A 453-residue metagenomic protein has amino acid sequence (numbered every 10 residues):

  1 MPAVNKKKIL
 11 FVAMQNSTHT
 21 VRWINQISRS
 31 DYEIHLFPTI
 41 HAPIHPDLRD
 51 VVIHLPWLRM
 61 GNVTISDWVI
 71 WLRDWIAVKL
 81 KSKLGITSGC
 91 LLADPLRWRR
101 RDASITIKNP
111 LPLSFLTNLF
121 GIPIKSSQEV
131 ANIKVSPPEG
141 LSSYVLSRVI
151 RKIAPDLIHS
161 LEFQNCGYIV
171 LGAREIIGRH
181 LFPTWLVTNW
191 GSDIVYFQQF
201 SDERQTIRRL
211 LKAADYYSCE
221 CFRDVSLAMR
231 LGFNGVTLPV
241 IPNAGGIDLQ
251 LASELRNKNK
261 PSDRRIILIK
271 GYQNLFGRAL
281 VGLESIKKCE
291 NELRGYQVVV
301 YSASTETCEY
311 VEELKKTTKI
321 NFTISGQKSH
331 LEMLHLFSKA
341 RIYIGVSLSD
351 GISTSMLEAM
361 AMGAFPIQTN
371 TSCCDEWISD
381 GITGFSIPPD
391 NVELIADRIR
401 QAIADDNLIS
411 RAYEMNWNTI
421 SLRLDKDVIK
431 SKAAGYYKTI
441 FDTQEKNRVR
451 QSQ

Functional and structural regions predicted by a protein language model:
N16, Q164, P183-F200, A213-Y216: A short, histidine- and acid-enriched strand-loop-helix "catalytic/donor-clamping" loop that lines the nucleotide-sugar
V187-W190, R208, K212-S253, P261-S262: Donor nucleotide-sugar binding/catalytic pocket of nucleotide-sugar-dependent glycosyltransferases
S218, G245, R256-E290, V298-V299: Conserved donor-binding/catalytic core segment of Leloir-type glycosyltransferases
E309-K328: Nucleotide-activated donor-binding/catalytic signature segment of Leloir-type glycosyltransferases, i.e., the conserved
K328, H335-A340: Short alpha-helical donor nucleotide-sugar binding micro-motif in glycosyltransferases
L348: Aromatic "clamp/platform" in nucleotide-sugar-dependent glycosyltransferases that forms part of the donor/acceptor
F365-Q368: Short hydrophobic beta-strand element within catalytic cores of glycosyltransferases and related nucleotide-activated
D380-G381, F385-V392, Q401-N407: Conserved acidic donor-binding segment of nucleotide-sugar-dependent glycosyltransferases
